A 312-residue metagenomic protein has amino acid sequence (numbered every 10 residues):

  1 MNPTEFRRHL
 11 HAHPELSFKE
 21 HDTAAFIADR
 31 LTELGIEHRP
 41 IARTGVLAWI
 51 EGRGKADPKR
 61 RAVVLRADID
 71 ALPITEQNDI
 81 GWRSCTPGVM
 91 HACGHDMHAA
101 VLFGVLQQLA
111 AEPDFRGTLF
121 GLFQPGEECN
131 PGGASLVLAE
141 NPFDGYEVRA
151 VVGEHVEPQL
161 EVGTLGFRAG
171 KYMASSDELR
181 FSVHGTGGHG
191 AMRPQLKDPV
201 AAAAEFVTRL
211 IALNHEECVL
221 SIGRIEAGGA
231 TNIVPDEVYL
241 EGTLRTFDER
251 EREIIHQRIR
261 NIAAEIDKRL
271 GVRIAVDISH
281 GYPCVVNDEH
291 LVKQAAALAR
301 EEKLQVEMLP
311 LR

Functional and structural regions predicted by a protein language model:
M1-H91, A100, Q107-F115: Acidic/His- and Gly-rich active-site-bordering loop/insert found across diverse amide/peptide-bond hydrolases
M1-P14, A25, D29, G35 (+7 more regions): N-terminal hydrophobic/helix-forming segments and targeting peptides
T4, A28, F103-Q107, S135-A139 (+7 more regions): Predominant activation on well-ordered alpha-helical scaffold segments within soluble catalytic domains
L10, L31, A48, L65 (+7 more regions): Divalent metal-coordination and catalytic microenvironments
R39, F120-L122, A275: A structural signal for isolated positions on well-ordered beta-strands in alpha/beta enzyme cores
L72-I74, D79-M90, D96-M97, F115-R224 (+1 more regions): Histidine/acidic-residue-rich, glycine-tolerant segments that coordinate divalent metal ions
V200-R312: Metal-dependent amide/peptide-bond hydrolase catalytic core, centered on the "pita-bread" metallohydrolase fold
